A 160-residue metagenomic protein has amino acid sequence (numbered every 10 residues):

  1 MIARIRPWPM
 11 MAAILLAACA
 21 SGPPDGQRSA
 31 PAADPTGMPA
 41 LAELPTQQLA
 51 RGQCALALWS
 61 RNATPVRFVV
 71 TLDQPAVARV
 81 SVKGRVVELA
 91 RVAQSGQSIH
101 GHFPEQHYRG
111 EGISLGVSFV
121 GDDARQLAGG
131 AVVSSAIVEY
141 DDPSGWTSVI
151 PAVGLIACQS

Functional and structural regions predicted by a protein language model:
M1-M10: Bacterial N-terminal signal peptides that target proteins for export
L15-A18: C-terminal motif of bacterial Sec signal peptides marking the signal peptidase cleavage site
S21-S160: Cysteine-centric segments in proteins
